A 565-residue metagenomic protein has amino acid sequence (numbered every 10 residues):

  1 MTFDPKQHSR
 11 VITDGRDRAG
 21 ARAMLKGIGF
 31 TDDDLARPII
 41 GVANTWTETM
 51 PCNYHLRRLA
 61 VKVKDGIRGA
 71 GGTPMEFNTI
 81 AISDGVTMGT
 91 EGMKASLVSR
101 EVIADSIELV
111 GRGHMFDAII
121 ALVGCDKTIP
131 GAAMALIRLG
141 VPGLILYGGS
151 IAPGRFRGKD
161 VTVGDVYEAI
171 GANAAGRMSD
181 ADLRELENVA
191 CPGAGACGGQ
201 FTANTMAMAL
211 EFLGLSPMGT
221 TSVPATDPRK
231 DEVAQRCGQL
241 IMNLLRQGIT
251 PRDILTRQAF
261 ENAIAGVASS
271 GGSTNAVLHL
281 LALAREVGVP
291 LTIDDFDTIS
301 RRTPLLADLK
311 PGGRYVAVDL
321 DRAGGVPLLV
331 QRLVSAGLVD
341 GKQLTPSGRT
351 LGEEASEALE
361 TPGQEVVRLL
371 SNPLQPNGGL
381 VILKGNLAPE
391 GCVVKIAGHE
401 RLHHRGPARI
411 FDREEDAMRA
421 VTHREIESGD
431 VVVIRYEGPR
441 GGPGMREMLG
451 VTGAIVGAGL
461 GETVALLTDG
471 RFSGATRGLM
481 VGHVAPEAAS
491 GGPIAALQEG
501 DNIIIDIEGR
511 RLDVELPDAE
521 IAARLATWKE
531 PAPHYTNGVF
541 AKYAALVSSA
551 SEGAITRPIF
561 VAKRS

Functional and structural regions predicted by a protein language model:
M1-E48, C52-Y54, L59-I80, G85-V86 (+5 more regions): Catalytic or ion-coupling anion/metal-binding cores of large enzyme and transporter domains
I67, S106-V110: Glycine-rich, N-terminal phosphate-binding loop and its surrounding beta-alpha-beta segment
S96-D105: Glycine-rich, highly charged phosphate/nucleotide-binding loops
V110-A132, L144-Y147: A short, small-residue-rich loop immediately preceding and capping a beta-strand
